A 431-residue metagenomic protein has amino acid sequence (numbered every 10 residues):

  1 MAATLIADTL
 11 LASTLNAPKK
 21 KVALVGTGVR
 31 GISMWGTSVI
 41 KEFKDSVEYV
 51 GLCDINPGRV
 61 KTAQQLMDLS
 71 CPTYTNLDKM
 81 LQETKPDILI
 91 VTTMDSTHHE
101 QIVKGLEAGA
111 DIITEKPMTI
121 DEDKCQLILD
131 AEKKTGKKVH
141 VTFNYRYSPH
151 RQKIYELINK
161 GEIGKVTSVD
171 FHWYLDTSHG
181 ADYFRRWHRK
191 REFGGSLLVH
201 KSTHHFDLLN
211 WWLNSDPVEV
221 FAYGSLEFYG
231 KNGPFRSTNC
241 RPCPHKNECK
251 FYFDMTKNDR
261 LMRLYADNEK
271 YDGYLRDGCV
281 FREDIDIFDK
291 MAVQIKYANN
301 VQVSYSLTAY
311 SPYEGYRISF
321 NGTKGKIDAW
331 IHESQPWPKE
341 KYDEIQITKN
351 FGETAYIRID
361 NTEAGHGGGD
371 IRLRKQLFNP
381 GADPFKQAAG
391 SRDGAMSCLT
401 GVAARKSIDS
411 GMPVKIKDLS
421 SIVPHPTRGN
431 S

Functional and structural regions predicted by a protein language model:
A2-D68, L377, S431: N-terminal Rossmann-like dinucleotide-binding module
R30-G31, Y145-G278, L377, G411: Predominantly a Rossmann-like dinucleotide-binding segment in NAD(P)-dependent oxidoreductases
G51, D87-I88, S168: Short, Asp-centered acidic motifs that coordinate Mg2+ and/or phosphate in catalytic or ligand-binding sites
C71-N76: Conserved SAM-binding strand-loop segment of SAM-dependent methyltransferases
E83, I88, M94, H99-R146 (+1 more regions): Beta-strand-loop-alpha-helix segment that lines the small-molecule cofactor/substrate pocket of alpha/beta enzymes
T92-T93, W173: Glycine-rich, N-terminal phosphate-binding loop of Rossmann-like dinucleotide-binding domains
K190, L198-V199, F281-D286, T308-A309 (+1 more regions): Short Gly/Pro-enriched turn/cap motifs at secondary-structure boundaries
I287-S431: C-terminal helical cap and adjacent loop that interface with cofactors, partners, or active-site loops
